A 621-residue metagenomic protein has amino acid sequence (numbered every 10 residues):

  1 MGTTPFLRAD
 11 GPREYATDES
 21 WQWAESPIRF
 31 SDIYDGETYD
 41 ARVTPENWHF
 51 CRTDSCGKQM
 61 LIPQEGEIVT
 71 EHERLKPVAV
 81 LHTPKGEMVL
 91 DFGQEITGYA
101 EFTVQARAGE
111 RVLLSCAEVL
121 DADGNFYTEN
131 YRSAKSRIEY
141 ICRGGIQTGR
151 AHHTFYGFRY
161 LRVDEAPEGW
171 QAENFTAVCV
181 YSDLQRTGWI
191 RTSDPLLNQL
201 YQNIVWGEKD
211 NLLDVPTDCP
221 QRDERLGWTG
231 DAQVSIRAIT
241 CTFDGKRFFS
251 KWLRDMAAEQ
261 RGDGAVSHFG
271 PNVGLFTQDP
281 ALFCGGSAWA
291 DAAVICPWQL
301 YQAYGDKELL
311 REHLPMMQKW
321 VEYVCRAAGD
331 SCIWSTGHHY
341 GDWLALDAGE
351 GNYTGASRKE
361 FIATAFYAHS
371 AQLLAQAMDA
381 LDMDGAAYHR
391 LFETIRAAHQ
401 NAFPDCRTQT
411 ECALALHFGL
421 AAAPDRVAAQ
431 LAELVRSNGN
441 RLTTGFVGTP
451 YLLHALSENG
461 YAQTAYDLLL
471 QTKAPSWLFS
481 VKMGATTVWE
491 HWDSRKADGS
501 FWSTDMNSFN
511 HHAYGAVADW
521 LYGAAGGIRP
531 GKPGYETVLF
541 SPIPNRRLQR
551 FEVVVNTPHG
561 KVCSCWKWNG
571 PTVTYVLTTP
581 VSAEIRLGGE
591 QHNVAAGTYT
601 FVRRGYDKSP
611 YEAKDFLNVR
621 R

Functional and structural regions predicted by a protein language model:
M1-R222, G230-D231, R247-S250, D263 (+6 more regions): Extracellular/oxidizing-compartment recognition motifs
G11-P12, A16, W170-N203, K209-D210 (+7 more regions): Active-site acid/base region of carbohydrate-active enzymes
W21-D40, I62-E73, R390, T394 (+1 more regions): Non-catalytic C-terminal accessory modules of carbohydrate-active enzymes
D223-E224, T229, T242, A293-V294 (+4 more regions): C-terminal capping/lid segments that line or modulate ligand- or cofactor-binding pockets
D231, W252, W289-C296, S370-L373 (+2 more regions): Amphipathic, well-ordered alpha-helical segments in soluble domains
T277, A281-Q302, E308, E312: Thiamine diphosphate
